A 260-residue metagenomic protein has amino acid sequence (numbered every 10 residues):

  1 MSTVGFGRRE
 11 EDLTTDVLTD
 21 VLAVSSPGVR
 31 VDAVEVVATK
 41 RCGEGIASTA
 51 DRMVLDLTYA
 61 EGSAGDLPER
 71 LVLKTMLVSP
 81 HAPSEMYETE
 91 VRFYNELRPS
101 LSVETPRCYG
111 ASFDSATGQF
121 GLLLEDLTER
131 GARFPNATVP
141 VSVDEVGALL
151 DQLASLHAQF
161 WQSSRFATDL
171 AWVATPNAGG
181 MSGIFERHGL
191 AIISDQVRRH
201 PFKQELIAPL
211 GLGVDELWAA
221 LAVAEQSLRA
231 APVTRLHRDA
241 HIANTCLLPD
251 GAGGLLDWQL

Functional and structural regions predicted by a protein language model:
M1-Q119, L228, R235, L248-L255: Conserved NTP-binding catalytic cores of kinases and kinase-like/nucleotidyltransferase enzymes across multiple kinase
A60, G65, T75-L77, R98 (+4 more regions): Alpha-helical, largely C-terminal catalytic domains that coordinate divalent metal ions via clustered Asp/Glu/His
L122-R130: Short pocket-lining segment of the protein kinase catalytic domain that shapes the ATP-binding cleft
A132-H237, P249: ATP-dependent phospho-/nucleotidyl transfer catalytic cores
D239, D257: Conserved catalytic-loop position in the HRD/HxD motif
